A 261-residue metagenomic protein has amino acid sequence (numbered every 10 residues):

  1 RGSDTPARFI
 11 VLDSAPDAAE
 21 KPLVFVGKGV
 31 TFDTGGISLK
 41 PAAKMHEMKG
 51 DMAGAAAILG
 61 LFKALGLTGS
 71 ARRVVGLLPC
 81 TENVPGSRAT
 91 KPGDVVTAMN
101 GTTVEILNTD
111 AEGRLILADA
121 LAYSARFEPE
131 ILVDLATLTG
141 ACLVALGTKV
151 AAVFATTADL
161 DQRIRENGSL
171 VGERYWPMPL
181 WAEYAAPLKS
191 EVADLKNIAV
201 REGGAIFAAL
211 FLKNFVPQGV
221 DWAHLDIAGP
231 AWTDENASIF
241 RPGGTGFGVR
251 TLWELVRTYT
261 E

Functional and structural regions predicted by a protein language model:
R1-E261: A generic structural signal for tightly packed, nonpolar segments enriched in small/aliphatic residues
